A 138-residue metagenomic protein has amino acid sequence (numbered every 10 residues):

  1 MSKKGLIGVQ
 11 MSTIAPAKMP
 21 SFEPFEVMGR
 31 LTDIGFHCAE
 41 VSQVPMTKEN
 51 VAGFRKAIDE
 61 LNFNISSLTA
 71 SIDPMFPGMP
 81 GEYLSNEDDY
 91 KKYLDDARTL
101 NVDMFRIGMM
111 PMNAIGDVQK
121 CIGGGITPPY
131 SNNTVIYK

Functional and structural regions predicted by a protein language model:
M1-E23: Boundary/entry segment of secreted carbohydrate-active catalytic domains
G5-M11, A39-V41, I65-A70, F105-I107: Hydrophobic faces of well-ordered beta-strands that scaffold small-molecule active sites in alpha/beta enzyme cores
S12-I14, M28, F36, T69 (+1 more regions): Tryptophan-centric aromatic hotspots in well-structured domains and transmembrane helices
A15-S21, V41-G53, D73-S85, M112-D117: Acidic-and-aromatic substrate-binding clefts and catalytic sites of carbohydrate-active enzymes
E23-T47, D96-M104: Catalytic domains of carbohydrate-active enzymes, especially glycoside hydrolases
K48-T69, P129: Aromatic-lined substrate-binding rim segments of carbohydrate-active enzymes
E60, N64, M79-K138: Active-site acidic/histidine proton-transfer and metal-coordination neighborhood in alpha/beta enzyme cores
